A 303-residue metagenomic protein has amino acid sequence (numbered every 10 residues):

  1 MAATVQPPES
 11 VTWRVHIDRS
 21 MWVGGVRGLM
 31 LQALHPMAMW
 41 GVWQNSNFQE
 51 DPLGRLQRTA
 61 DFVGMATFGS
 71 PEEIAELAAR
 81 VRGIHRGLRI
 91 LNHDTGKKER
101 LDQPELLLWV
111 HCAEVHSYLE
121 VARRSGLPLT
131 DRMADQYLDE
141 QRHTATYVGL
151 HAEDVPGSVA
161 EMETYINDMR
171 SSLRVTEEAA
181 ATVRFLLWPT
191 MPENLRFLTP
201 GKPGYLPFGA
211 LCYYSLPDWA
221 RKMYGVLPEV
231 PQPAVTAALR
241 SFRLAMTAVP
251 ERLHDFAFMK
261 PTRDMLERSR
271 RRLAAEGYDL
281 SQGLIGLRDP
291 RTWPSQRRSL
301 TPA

Functional and structural regions predicted by a protein language model:
M1-A303: Mature, function-bearing regions of proteins
